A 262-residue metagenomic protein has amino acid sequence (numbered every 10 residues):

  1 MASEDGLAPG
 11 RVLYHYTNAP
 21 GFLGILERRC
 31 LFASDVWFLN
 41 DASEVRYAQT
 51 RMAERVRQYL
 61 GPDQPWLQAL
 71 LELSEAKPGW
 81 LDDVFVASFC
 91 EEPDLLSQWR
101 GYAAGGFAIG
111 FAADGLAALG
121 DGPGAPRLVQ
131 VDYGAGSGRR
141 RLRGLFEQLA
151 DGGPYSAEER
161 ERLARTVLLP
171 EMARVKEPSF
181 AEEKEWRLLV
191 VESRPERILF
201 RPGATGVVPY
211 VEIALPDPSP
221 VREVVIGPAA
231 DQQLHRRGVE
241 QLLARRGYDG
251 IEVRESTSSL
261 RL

Functional and structural regions predicted by a protein language model:
M1-L262: Partner-binding and oligomerization surfaces adjacent to conserved cores of proteins that assemble macromolecular
